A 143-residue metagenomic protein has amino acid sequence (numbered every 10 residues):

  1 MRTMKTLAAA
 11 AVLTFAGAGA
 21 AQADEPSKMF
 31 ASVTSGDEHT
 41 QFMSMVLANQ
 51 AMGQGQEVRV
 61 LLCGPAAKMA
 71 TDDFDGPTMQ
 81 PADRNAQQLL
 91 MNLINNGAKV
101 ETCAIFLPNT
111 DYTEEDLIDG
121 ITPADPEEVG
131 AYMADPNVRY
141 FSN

Functional and structural regions predicted by a protein language model:
M1-A8: Bacterial N-terminal signal peptides that target proteins for export
A8-A16: Bacterial N-terminal signal peptides
A18-A23: Sec/Tat signal peptide C-region and signal peptidase I cleavage site
P26, F30-F42, A70, F74: Short, glycine-rich nucleotide/cofactor-binding loops
S35-H39, P65-M69, V100, I105-T110 (+1 more regions): Solvent-exposed loop/turn segments at secondary-structure junctions within structured extracellular/periplasmic domains
M45-D83: N-terminal, post-signal-peptide region of Sec/Tat-exported proteins
T78-E101: A glycine-rich helix N-cap at a beta->alpha junction
L93, E101-A104, P108, E114-A131 (+1 more regions): A short aromatic-anchored loop/beta-hairpin motif
